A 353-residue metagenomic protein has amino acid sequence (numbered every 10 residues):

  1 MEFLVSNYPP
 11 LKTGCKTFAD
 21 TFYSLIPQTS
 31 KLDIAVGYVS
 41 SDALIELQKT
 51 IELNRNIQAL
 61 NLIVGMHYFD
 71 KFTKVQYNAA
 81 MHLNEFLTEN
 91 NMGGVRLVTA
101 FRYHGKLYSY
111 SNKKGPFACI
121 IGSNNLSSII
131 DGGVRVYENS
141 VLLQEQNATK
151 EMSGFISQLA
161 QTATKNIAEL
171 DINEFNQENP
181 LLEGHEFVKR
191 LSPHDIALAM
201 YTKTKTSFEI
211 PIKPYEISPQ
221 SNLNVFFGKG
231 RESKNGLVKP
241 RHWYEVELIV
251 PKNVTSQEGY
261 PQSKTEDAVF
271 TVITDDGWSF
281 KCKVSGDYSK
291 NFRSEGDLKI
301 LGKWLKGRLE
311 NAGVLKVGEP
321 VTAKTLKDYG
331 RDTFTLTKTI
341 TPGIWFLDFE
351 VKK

Functional and structural regions predicted by a protein language model:
M1-D33, Y38-K353: PLD/PLD-like phosphodiesterase catalytic module centered on the HKD motif
